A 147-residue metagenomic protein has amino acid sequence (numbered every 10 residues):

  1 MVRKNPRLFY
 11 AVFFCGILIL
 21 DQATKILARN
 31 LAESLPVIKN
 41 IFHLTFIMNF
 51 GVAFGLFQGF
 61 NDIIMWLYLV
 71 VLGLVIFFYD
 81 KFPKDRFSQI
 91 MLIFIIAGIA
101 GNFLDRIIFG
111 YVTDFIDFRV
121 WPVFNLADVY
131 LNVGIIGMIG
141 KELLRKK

Functional and structural regions predicted by a protein language model:
M1-K147: Alpha-helical transmembrane bundles and membrane-interface segments of multipass inner-membrane proteins
